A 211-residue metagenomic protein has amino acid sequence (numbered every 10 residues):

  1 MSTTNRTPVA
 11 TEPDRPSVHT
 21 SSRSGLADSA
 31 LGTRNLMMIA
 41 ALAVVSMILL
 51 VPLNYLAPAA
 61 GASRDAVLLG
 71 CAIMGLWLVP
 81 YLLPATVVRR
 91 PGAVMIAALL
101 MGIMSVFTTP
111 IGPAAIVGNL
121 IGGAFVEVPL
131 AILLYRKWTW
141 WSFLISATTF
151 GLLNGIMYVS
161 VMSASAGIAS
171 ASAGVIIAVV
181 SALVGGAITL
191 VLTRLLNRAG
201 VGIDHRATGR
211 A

Functional and structural regions predicted by a protein language model:
T3, T7-P8, S21-P84: Hydrophobic transmembrane alpha-helices
P16, T20, N35, G118-M162 (+1 more regions): Short helix-perturbing small/polar motifs within transmembrane alpha-helices
L36-A41, G75, V79, P91-L99 (+4 more regions): Hydrophobic alpha-helical transmembrane segments
L42-L50, P80-Y81, S105, G122 (+5 more regions): Alpha-helical transmembrane segments of multipass membrane proteins
L50-I73, V106-I116, N154-I176: Membrane interfacial helix motifs at helix-loop boundaries and amphipathic/re-entrant anchors
L68-V126: Alpha-helical membrane segments and adjacent membrane-interface helices in multi-pass membrane proteins
T86-V87, V128, I132, A187 (+2 more regions): Membrane-interface helix caps of multi-pass small-molecule transporters
L196-A211: Short, highly charged, low-complexity non-transmembrane loops/tails of multi-pass membrane proteins
